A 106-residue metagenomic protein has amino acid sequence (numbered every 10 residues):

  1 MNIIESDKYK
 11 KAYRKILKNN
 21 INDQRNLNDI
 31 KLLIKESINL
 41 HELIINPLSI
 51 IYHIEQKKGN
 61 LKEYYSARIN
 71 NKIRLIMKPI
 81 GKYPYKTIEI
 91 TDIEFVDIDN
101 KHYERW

Functional and structural regions predicted by a protein language model:
M1-E36: Arg/Lys-rich, positively charged N-terminal/basic patches that mediate binding to nucleic acids
I4, E55, E94-V96: Residues in well-ordered beta-strands of folded domains
K8, K35, S49, H53 (+3 more regions): Short, functionally important structural connectors and interaction interfaces within domains
R14-K15, H53-K58, R105-W106: Short, solvent-exposed polar/charged micro-motifs at secondary-structure junctions
N39-Y65: A short, surface-exposed loop/turn module that caps and links secondary-structure elements
Y65-W106: Enriched for short, Lys/Arg-rich terminal
